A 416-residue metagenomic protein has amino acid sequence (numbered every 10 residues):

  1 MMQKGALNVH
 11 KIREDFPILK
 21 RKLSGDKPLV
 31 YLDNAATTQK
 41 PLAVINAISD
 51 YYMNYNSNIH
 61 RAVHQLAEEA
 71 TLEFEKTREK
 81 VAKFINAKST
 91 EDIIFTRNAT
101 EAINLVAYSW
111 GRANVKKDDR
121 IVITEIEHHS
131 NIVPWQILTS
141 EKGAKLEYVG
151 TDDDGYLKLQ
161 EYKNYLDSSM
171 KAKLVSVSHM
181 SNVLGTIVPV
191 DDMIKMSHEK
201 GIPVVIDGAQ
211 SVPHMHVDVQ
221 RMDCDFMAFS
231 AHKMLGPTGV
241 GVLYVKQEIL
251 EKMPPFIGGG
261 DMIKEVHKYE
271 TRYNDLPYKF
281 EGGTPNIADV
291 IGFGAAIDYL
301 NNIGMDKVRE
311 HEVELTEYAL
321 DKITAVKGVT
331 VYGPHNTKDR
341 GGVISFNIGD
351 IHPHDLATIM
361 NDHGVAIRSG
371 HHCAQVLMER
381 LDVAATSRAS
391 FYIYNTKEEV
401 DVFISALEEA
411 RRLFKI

Functional and structural regions predicted by a protein language model:
M1-I416: Pyridoxal 5′-phosphate
